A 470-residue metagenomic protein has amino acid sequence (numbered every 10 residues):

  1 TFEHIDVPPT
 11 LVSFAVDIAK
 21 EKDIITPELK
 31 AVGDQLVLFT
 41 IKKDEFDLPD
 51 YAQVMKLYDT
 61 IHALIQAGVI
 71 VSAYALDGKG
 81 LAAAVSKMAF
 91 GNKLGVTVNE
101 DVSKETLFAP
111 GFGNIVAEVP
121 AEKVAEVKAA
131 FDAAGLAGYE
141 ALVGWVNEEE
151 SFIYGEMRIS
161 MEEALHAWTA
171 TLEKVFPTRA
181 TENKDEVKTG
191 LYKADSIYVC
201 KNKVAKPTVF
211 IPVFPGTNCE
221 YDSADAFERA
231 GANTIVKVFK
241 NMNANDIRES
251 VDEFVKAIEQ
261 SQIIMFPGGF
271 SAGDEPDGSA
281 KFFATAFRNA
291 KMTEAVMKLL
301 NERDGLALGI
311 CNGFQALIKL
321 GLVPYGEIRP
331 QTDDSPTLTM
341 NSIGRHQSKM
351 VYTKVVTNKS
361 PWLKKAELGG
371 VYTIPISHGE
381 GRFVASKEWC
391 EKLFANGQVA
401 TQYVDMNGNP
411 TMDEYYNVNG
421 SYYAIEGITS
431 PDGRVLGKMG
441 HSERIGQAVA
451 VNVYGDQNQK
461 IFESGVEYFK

Functional and structural regions predicted by a protein language model:
T1-G111, P120-T208, G216, D225: Intein/HINT protein-splicing elements and their conserved insertion hotspots or analogous self-processing inserts
E3-V7, E28-A31, A63-Q66, F90 (+12 more regions): Solvent-exposed alpha-helices and their adjacent loops that cap or buttress functional pockets in soluble metabolic
K22-T26, F39, F46-L48, E126-V127 (+7 more regions): Short helix/loop capping segments that flank catalytic or ligand/cofactor-binding pockets
A75, C311, H441: Active-site glycine-centered loops adjacent to acidic/histidine catalytic or metal-binding residues that shape
V96, E140, T234-I235, A307 (+1 more regions): Hydrophobic anchor at the start of a short beta-strand that flanks the dinucleotide cofactor-binding loop
Y154-I310, F314-Y325, D333, T339-Q347 (+4 more regions): N-terminal beta1-alpha1 cap of cysteine-dependent amidohydrolase-like domains
R248-E249, E253-F254, M297-K298, P330-K470: Amide-donor transfer/coupling interface in amidating biosynthetic enzymes
